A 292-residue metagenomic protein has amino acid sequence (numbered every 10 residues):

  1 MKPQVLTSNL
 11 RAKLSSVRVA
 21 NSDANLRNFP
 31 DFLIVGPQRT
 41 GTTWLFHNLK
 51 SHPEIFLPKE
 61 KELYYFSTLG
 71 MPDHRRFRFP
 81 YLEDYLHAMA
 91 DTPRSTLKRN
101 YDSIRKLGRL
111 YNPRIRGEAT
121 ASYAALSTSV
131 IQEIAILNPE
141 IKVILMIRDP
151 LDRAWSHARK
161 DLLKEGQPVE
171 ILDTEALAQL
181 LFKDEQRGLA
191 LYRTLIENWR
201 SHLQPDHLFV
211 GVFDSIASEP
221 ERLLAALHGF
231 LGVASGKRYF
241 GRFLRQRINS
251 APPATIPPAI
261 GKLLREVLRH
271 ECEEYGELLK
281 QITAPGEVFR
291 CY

Functional and structural regions predicted by a protein language model:
M1-R114, A119-T120, L137, L151 (+5 more regions): PAPS-dependent sulfotransferase catalytic core
F29-P30, L126-S129, L191-T194, A259 (+1 more regions): Short, conserved clusters of charged catalytic residues that mark active-site and nucleotide-handling motifs
N48, D84, A88, E133 (+6 more regions): Amphipathic alpha-helical segments that form well-ordered structural scaffolds and often line/cohere around active
E60-K61, R148, E197, S201-E273 (+1 more regions): The conserved 3'-phosphoadenosine-5'-phosphosulfate
F66, Y123-A124, F289: Short clusters of hydrophobic/aromatic residues that line enzyme substrate/ligand-binding pockets
H74-F79, R94-S95, Y123-T128, Q186-R187 (+1 more regions): Acidic-and-aromatic substrate-binding clefts and catalytic sites of carbohydrate-active enzymes
L107, S129-E133, E140-L145, D152-I216 (+3 more regions): PAPS-dependent sulfotransferase catalytic domain
E118-Y123, T174-G188, D214, I248-K262: Surface-exposed cleft-lining segments at the edges of enzyme active sites
